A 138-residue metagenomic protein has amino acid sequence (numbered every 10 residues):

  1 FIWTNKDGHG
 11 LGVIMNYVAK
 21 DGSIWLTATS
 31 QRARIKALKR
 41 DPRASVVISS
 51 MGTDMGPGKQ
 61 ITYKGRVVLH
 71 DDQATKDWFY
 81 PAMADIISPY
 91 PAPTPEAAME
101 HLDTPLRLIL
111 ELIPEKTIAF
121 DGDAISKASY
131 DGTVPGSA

Functional and structural regions predicted by a protein language model:
F1-S30, S45-S50, K59-T62: Short beta-strand segments
A33: Short alpha-helical
L38-K39: Intrinsically disordered, low-complexity effector-like regions enriched in acidic/proline/serine/glutamine residues
M55-A138: Charged, gly/pro-rich active-site loop segments
